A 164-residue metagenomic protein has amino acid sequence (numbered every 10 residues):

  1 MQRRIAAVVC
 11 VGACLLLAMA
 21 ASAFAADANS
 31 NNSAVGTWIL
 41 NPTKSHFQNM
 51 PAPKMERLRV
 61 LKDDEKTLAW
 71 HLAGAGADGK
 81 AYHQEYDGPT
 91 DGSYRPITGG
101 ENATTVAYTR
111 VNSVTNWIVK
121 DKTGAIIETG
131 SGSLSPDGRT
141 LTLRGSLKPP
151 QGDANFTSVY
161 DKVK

Functional and structural regions predicted by a protein language model:
M1-A6: N-terminal secretory signal peptides that target proteins for export/translocation
V8-V9, P89: Intrinsically disordered, low-complexity segments enriched in polar/charged small residues
V9-A20: Bacterial N-terminal signal peptides
A25-K164: Hydrophobic small-molecule pocket/channel-lining residues, especially in calycin-type beta-barrels
